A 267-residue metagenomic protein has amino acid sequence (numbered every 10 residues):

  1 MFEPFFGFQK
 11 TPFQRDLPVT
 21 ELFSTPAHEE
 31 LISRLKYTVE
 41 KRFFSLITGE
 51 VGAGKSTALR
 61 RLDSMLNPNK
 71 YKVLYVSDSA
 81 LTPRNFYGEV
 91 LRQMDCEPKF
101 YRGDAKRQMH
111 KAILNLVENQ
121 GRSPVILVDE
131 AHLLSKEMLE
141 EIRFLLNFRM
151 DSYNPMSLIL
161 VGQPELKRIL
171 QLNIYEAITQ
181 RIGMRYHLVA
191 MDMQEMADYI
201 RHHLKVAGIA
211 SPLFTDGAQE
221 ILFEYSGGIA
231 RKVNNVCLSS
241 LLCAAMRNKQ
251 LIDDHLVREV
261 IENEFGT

Functional and structural regions predicted by a protein language model:
M1-K41, R258: A short, basic N-terminal segment
T11-F13, K70-V73, L81-F100: Conserved NTP-binding/hydrolysis module of P-loop NTPases
K41-S64: Walker A/P-loop nucleotide-binding motif
S45-T48, Y75, L127: Short hydrophobic/aromatic beta-strand immediately N-terminal to the Walker A/P-loop
R60, P155, A177, Q194-T267: C-terminal alpha-helical "lid" subdomain
D63-L66, L166-R181: Short regulatory helix/loop adjacent to the ATP-binding pocket of P-loop NTPases
V76-S79, L170, G183-M196: Conserved AAA+ ATPase "SRH/arginine-finger" region at the nucleotide-binding site
T82-N85, E97-E141, M150-N154, M191-M196 (+2 more regions): Mid-core helix/loop region of P-loop NTP-binding domains shared across ATPases and GTPases
